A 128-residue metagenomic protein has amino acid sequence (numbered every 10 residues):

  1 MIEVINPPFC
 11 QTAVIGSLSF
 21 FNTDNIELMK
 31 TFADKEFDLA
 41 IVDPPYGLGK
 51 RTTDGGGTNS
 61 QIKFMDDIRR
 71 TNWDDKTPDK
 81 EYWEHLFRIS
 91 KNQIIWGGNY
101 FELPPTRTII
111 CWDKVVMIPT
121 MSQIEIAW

Functional and structural regions predicted by a protein language model:
M1-W128: Class I S-adenosyl-L-methionine-dependent methyltransferase catalytic core
